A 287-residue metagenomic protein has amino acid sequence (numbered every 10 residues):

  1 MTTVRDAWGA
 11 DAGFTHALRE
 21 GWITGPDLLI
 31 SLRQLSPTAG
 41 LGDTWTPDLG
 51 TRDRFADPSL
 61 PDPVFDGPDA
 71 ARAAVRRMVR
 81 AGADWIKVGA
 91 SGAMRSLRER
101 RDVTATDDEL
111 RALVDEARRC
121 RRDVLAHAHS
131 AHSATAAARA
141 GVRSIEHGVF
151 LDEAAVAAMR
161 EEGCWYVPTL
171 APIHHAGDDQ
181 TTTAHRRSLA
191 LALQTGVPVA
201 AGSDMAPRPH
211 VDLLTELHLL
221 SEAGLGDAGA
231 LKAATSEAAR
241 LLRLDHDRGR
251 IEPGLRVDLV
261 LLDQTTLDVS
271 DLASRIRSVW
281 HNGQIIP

Functional and structural regions predicted by a protein language model:
M1-E116, E162-L170: Divalent-metal coordination cores built from histidine and acidic residues
T2, D84, R143, D258 (+1 more regions): Receiver (REC) domain switch/active-site residues of two-component response regulators
A7, H129, G148, T169-A171 (+1 more regions): Active-site-proximal beta-strand/loop segments in catalytic clefts of secreted hydrolases
A17-G25, A138-F150, L213-G224: Short, electropositive alpha-helical surface patch
R33-L35, R143, G148-E153, L170-H174 (+1 more regions): Short, acidic/turn-prone active-site loops that include or flank metal/cofactor- and phosphate-binding residues
D69-Y166, Q180-P198, H246: Histidine/acidic residue-rich metal-binding segments in metalloenzymes
R119, T182-T265: His/Asp/Glu-enriched, well-ordered alpha-helical/loop segment that forms or immediately abuts the divalent-metal
